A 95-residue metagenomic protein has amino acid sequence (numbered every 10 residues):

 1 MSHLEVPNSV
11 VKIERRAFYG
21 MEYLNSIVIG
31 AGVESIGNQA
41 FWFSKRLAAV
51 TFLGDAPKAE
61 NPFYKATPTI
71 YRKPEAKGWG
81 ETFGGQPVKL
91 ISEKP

Functional and structural regions predicted by a protein language model:
M1-K12, M21-S35, S44-P57, T67-K77 (+1 more regions): Structural signature of tandem-repeat unit edges
R15, N38, G80: Short glycine-/small-residue-rich flexible loop motifs, especially phosphate/cofactor-binding loops
P62, A66, A76-P87: Short, aromatic/basic amphipathic alpha-helical patches
